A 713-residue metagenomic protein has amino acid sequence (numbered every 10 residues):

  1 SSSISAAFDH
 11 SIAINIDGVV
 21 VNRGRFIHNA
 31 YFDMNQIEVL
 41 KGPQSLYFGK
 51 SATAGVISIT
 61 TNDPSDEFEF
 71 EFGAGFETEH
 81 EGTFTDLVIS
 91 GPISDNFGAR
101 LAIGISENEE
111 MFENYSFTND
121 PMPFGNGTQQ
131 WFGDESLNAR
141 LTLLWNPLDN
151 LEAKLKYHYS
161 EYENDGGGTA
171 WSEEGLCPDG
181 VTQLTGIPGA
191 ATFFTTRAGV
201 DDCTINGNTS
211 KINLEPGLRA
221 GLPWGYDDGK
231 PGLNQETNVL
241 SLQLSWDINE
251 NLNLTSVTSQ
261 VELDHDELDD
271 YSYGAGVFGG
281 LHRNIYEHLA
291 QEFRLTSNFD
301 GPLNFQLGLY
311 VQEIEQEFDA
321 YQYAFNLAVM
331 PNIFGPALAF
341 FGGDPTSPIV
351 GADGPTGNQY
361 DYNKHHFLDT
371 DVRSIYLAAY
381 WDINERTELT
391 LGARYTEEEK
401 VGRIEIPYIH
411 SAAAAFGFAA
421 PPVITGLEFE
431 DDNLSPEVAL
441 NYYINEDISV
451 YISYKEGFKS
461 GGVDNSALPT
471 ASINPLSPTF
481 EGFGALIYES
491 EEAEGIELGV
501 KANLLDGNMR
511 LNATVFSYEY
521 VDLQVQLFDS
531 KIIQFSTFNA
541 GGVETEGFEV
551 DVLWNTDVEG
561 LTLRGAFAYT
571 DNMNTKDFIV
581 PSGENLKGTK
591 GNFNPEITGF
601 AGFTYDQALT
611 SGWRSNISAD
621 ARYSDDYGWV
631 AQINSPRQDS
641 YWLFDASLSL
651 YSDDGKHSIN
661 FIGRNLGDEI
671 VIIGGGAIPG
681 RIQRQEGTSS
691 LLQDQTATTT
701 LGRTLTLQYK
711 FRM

Functional and structural regions predicted by a protein language model:
S1-V19: Extracytoplasmic beta-strand/coil segments of soluble accessory domains associated with Gram-negative outer-membrane
D9-S11, R23, F32-N35, K41 (+6 more regions): Outer-membrane beta-barrel translocator/receptor signature
M111-Q130, G167-Y226, Y271-G279, Y321-H365 (+5 more regions): Solvent-exposed loop segments that connect transmembrane elements
T128, D134-Q306, Q312-I314, R510-N512: Outer-membrane beta-barrel domain signature, strongest for Gram-negative TonB-dependent receptors and also present
L144-L148, L295-N298, N304, G308-Q312 (+2 more regions): Structural signature of Gram-negative outer-membrane beta-barrels, strongest in the C-terminal barrel of TonB-dependent
Q243-D247, N253-S259, D264-D269, Y443 (+8 more regions): Membrane-embedded beta-barrel scaffold of Gram-negative outer-membrane proteins
F305, E385-L389, N508-Y520, F538-A631 (+1 more regions): Gram-negative outer-membrane beta-barrel transporters
V329, R622-V630, L650-M713: C-terminal beta-signal and adjacent terminal beta-strands/loops of Gram-negative outer-membrane beta-barrel proteins
